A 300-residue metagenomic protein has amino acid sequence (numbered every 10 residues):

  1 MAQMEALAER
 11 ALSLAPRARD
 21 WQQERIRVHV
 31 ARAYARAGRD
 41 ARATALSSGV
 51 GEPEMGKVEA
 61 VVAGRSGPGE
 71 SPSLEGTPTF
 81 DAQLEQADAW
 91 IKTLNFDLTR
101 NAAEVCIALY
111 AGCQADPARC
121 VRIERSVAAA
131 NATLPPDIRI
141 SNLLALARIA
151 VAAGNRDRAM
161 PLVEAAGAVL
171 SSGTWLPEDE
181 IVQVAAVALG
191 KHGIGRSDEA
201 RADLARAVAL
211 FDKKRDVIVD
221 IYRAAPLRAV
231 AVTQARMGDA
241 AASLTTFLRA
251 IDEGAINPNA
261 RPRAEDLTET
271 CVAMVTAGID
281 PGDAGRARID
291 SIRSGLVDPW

Functional and structural regions predicted by a protein language model:
M1-W300: Non-catalytic tandem-repeat scaffold regions and their flanking low-complexity/translocation tails
